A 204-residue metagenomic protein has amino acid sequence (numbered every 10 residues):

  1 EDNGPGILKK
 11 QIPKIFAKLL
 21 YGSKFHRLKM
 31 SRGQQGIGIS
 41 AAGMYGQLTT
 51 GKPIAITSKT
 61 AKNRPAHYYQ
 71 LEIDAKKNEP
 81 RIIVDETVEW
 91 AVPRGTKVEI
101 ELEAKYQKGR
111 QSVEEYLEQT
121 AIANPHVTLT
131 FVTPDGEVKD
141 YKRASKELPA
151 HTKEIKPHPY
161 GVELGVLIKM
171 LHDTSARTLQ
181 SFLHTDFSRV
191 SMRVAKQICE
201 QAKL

Functional and structural regions predicted by a protein language model:
D2: Acidic ATP/Mg2+-coordinating residue in the GHKL
P5-K14, K18, G22-Y160: GHKL-type ATPase core
Y116, T120, M170-D173, F182 (+1 more regions): Residues that form generic nucleotide/phosphate-binding pockets
V162-Q180: Helix-hairpin-helix/helix-loop-helix acidic hairpins
Q180-Q201: Helix-hairpin-helix
